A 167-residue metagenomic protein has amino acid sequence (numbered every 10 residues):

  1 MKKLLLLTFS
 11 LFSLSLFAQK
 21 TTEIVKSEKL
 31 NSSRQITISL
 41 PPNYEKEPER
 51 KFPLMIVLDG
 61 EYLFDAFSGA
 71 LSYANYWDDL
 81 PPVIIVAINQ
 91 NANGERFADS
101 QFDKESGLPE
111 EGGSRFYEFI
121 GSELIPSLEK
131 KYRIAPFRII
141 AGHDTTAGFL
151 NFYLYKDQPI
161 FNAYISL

Functional and structural regions predicted by a protein language model:
M1-T21: Bacterial Sec-dependent N-terminal signal peptides
Q19-L167: Non-catalytic cap/lid and distal C-terminal segments of serine-dependent acyl enzymes
